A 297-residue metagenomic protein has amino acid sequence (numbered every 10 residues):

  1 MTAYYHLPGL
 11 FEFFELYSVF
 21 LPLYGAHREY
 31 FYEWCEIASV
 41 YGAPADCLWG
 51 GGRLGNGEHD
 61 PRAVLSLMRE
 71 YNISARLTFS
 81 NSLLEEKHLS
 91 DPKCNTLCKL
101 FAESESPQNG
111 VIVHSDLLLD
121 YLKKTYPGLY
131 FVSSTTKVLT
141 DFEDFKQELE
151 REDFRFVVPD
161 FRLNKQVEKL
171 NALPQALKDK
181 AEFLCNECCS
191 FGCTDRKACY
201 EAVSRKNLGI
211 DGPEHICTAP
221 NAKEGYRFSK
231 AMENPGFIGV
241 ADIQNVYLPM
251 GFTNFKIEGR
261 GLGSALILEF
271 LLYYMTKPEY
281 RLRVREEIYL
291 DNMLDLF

Functional and structural regions predicted by a protein language model:
M1-D144, E148, F154-F297: Active-site pocket-lining/capping segments in soluble small-molecule metabolic enzymes
